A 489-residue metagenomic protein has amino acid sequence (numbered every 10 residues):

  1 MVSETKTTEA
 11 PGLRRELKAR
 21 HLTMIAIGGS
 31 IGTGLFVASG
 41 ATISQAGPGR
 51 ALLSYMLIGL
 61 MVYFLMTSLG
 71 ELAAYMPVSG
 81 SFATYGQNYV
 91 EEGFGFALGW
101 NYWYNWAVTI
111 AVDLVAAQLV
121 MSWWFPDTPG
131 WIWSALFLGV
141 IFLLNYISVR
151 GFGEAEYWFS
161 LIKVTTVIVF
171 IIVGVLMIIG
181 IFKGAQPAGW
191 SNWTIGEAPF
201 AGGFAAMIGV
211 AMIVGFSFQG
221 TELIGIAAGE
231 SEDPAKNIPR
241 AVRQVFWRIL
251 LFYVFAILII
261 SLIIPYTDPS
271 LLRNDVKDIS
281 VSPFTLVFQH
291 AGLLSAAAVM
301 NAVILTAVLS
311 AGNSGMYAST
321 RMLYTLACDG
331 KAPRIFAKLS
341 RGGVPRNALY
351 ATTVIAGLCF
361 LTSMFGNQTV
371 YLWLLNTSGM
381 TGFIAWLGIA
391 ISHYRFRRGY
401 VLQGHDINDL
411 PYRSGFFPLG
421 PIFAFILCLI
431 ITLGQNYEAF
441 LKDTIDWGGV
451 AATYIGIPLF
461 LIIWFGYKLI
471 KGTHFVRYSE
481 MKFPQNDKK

Functional and structural regions predicted by a protein language model:
M1-G40, S44-G49, Y63-T67, S79 (+3 more regions): Membrane-interface "cap" regions at the ends of multi-pass membrane proteins
T7-L13, L52, F125, P129 (+1 more regions): Helix-loop-helix junctions that connect adjacent transmembrane segments in multi-pass membrane transporters
E9, A83-G93, L114-S134, T166 (+5 more regions): Helix-loop-helix connectors at the membrane interface of multi-pass transporters/channels
L13-R14, A38-F137, I141-L143, R248 (+2 more regions): Extracellular loop-to-transmembrane helix junctions
V78, N101-A116, I213, F218-S231 (+3 more regions): Membrane-helix boundary/coupling elements in multi-pass transport proteins
T84, E91, W123, E197 (+3 more regions): TM-loop-TM module centered on a large, flexible mid-protein loop between adjacent transmembrane helices in multi-pass
W131-W190, Q219, V242-F246, L250 (+3 more regions): Membrane-interface loop-to-helix entry segments
W158-F159, F336-G343, W386-A452, M481-K488: C-terminal membrane-solvent junction of multi-pass transporters and transport-like membrane proteins
